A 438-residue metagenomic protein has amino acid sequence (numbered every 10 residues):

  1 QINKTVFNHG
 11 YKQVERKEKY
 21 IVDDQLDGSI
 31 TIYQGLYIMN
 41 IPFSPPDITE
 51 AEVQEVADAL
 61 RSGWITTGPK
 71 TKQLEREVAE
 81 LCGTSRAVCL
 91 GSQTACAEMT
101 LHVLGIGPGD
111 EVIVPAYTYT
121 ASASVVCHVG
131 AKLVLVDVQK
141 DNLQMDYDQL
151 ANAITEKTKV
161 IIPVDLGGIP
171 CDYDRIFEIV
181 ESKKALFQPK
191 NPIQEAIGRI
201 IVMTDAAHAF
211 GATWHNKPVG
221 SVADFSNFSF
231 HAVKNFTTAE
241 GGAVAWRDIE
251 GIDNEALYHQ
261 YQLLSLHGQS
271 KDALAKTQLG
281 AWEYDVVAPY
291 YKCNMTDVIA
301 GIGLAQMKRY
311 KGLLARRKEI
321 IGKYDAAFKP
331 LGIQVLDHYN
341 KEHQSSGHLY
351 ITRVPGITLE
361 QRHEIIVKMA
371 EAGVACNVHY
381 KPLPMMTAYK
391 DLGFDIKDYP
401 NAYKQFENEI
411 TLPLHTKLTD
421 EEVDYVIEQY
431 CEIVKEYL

Functional and structural regions predicted by a protein language model:
D27, T31-W64, P69, D285-V287 (+1 more regions): N-terminal "arm"/small-domain region of PLP-dependent enzymes with the aminotransferase-like
T31, Y37-I38, K72-R76, T84-S85 (+5 more regions): PLP-dependent aminotransferase class I/II
W64, G68-E111, V125-C127, L135 (+1 more regions): Phosphate-binding glycine-rich loop
H102-A206, T213: PLP-dependent aminotransferase-like
S124-V126, P218, V298: Hydrophobic/aromatic ligand-binding patch that stacks against planar heteroaromatic rings of cofactors or nucleotides
K190-T237, W282-V286, Q334: Conserved active-site segment immediately N-terminal to the catalytic lysine that forms the internal aldimine
H208, S221-K271, D297: Active-site PLP attachment segment
